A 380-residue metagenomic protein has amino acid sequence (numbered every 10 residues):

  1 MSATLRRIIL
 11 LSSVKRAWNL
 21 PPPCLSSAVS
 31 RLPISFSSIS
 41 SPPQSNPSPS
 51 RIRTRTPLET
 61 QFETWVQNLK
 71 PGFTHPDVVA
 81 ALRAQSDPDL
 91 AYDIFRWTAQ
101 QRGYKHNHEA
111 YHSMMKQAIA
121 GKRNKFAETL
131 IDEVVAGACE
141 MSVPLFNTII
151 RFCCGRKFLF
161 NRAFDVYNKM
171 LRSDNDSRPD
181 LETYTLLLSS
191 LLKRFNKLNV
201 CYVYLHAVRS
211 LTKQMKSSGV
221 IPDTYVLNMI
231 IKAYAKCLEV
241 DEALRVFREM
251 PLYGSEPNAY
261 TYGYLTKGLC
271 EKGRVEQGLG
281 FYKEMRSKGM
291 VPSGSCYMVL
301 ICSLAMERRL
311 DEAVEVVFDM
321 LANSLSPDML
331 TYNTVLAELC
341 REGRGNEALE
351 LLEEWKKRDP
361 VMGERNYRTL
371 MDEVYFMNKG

Functional and structural regions predicted by a protein language model:
M1-L191, F195-N196, N378: N-terminal targeting peptides
R16-S30, S50, H206-V246, P251-L252: Extended low-complexity acidic/polar segments
P47, V291, S326, R341-E342: Long, charge-rich intrinsically disordered regions
T74-V78, N107, Y111, A127 (+19 more regions): Pentatricopeptide repeat
A81-Q85, F95, M115-G121, I131-V134 (+14 more regions): The core hydrophobic/aromatic register in alpha-helical repeat solenoids, strongest for pentatricopeptide repeats
R102-G103, A138, D174-D176, G219 (+6 more regions): Inter-helix linker motif
